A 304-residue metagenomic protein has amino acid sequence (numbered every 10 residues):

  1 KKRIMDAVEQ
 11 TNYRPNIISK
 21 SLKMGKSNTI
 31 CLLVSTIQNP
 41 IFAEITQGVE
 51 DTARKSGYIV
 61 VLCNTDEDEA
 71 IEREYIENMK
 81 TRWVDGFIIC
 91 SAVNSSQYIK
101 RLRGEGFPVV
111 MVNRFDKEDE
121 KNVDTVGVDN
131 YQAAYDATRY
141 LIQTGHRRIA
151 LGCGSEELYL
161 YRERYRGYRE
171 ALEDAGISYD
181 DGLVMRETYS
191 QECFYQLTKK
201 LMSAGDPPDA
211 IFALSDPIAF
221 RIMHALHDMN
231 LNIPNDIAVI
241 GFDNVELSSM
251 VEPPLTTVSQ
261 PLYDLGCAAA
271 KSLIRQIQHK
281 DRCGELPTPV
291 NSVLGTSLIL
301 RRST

Functional and structural regions predicted by a protein language model:
K1-N28: N-terminal helix-turn-helix DNA-binding module of bacterial transcription factors
E9-Q10, D51-I59, E77-K80, S96 (+1 more regions): Bacterial carbohydrate/catabolite-sensing allosteric modules
Q10-N16, A70, C90-A92, M223: Short gly/ser/thr-rich secondary-structure transition/capping motifs
P15, M24-Q38, T52, S56-Y58: Interdomain hinge and pocket-entrance segments immediately C-terminal to HTH DNA-binding domains
N39-A43: Substrate-binding/gating loop at the entrance of the active-site cleft, primarily in PLP-dependent aminotransferase-like
D66-E69, C90-S96, P217: Short beta->alpha connector loops
F87: Intrinsically disordered, low-complexity polar regions and short flexible loop motifs
